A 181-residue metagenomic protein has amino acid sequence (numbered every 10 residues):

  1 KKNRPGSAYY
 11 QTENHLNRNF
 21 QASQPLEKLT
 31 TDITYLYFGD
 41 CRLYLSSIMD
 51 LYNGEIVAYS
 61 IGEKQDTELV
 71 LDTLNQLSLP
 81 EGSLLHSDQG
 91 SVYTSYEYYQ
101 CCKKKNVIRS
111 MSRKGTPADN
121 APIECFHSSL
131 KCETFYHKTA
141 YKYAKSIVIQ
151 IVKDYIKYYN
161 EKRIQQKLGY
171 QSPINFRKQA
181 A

Functional and structural regions predicted by a protein language model:
K1-Q24, T116, S172-A180: Basic, flexible linker segments flanking DNA-binding modules in nucleic acid-interacting mobile-element proteins
K2-P5, S87-Q89, S95-Y96, M111-C132 (+3 more regions): RNase H-like two-metal-ion nuclease catalytic core shared by retroviral integrases and related mobile-element nucleases
R4, K103-V107, L130-A181: C-terminal domain-tail junction helix/linker
L16, D32, I48, G54 (+8 more regions): Mobile genetic element proteins and their domesticated derivatives, centered on retroelements and DNA transposons
R18-V57, I61-K64: An active-site-proximal beta-strand-loop segment
E55-Y59, R109-S112, Y136-K138: Short small-residue beta-strand/loop micro-motif enriched in glycine and branched aliphatics
Y59-P80, L84: Active-site beta-loop-alpha junctions of metal-dependent nucleic acid enzymes, especially the RNase H-like/DDE
Q76, E97, C101-K105: Alpha-helical structural signal in soluble globular domains
